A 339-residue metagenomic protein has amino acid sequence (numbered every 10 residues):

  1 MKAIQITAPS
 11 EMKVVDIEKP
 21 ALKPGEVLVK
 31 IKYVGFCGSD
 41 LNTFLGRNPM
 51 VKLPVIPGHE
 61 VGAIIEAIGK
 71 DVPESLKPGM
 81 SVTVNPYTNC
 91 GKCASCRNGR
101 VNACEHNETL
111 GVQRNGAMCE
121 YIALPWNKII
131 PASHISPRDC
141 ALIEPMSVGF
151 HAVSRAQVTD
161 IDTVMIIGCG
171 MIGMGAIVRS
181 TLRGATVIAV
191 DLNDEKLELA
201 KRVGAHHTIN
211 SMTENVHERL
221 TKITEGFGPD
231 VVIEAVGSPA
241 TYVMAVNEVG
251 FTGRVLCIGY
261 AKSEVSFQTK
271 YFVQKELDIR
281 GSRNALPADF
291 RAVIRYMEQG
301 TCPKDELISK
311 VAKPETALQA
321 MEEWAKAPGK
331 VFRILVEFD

Functional and structural regions predicted by a protein language model:
K2, K13, K30, G62-E66 (+1 more regions): Residues located in well-ordered beta-strands
P20-V34, N48-A94, S133-I135: Glycine-rich beta-strand-centered segment in the early N-terminal region that forms part of a ligand/cofactor-binding
E60, I64, M80-S81, S95 (+5 more regions): Residue-level marker of beta-strand positions
C90-I167: NAD(P)H dinucleotide-binding glycine-rich loop of Rossmann-like/cofactor-binding domains, especially the beta1-alpha1
I135-E214, E218: Mid-domain Rossmann-like dinucleotide-binding core that forms the NAD(H)/NADP(H) cofactor-binding site
A156, E198, V203-D278, L318: Glycine-rich cofactor phosphate-binding loops and adjacent beta1-alpha1 units of small-molecule cofactor enzyme domains
V243-N247, P287-D339: C-terminal hydrophobic helical "lid"/dimerization subdomain of Rossmann-like NAD(P)H-dependent oxidoreductases
